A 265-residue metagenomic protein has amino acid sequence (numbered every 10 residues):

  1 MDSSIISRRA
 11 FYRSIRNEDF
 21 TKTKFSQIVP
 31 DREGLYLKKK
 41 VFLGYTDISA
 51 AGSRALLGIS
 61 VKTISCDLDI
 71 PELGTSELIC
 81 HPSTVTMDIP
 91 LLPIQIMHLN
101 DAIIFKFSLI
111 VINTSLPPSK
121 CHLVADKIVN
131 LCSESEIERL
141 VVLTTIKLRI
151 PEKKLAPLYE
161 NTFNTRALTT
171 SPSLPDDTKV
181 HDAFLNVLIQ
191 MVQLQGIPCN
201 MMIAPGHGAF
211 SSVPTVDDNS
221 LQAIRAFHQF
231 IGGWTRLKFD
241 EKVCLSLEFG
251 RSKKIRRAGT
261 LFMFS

Functional and structural regions predicted by a protein language model:
M1-R139, T145-K147, L155, S252-R256 (+1 more regions): N-terminal catalytic or cofactor-binding beta/alpha core of small enzyme domains
R9-S26, M191, Q195-G196, N219-F227 (+1 more regions): Conserved, well-structured core segments that form the ligand-binding/active-site neighborhood of functional domains
K39-K40, F107-S108, R139, E160 (+3 more regions): Functionally constrained cores in energy, signaling, and assembly domains
S60-E72, P172-D176, L237-E241: Short secondary-structure junctions
S135-E138, Q195, W234: Generic recognition of well-structured, leucine-rich alpha-helical segments and adjacent helix-turn regions within
K147-G232, R256-F264: Catalytic cores of processing enzymes, dominated by hydrolases/peptidases, characterized by acidic/His-rich
C199, G233-S252: Flexible, glycine/charged-enriched surface loops at secondary-structure junctions
